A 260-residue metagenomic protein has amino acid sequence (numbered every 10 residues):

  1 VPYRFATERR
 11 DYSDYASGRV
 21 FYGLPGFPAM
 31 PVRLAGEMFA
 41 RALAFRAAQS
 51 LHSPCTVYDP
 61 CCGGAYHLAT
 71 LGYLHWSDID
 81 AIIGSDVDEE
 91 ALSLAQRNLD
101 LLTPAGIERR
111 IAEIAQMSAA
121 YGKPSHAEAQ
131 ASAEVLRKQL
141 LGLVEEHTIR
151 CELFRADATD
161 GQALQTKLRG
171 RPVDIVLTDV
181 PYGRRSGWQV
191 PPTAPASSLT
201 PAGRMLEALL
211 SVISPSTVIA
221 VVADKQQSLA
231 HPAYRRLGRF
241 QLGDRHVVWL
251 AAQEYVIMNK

Functional and structural regions predicted by a protein language model:
V1-K260: Class I S-adenosyl-L-methionine-dependent methyltransferase catalytic core
